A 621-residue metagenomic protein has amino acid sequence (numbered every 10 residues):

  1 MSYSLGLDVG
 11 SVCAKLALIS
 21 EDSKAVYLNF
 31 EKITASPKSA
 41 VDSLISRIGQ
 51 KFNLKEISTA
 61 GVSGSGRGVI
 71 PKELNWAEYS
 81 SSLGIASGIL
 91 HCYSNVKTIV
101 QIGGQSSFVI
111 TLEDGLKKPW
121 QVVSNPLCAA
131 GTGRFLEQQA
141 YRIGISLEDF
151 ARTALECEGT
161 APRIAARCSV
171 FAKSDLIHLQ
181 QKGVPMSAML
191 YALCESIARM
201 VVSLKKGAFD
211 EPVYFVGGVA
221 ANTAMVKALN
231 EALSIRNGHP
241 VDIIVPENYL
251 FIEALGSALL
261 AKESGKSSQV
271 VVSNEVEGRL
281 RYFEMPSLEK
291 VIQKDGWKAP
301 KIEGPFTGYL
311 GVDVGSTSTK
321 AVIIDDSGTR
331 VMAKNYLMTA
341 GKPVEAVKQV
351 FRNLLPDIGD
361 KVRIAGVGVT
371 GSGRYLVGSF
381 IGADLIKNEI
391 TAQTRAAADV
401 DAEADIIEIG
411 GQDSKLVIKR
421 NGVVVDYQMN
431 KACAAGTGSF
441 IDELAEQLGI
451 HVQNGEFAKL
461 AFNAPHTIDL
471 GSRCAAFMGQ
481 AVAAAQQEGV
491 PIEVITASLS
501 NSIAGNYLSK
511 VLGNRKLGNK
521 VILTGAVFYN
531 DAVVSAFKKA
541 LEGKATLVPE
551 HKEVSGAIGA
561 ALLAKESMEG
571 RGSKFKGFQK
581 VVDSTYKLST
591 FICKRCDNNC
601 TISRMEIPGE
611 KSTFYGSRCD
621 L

Functional and structural regions predicted by a protein language model:
M1-D22, V96-L116, P162, P300-V331 (+3 more regions): Gly/Thr-rich phosphate-binding beta-strand-loop-beta motif of the actin/hexokinase/Hsp70
S4-S46, K118-P126, V312-N353, Y427 (+2 more regions): Short glycine-rich, Thr/Ser-proximal phosphate-binding strand/loop in the N-terminal lobe of ATP-dependent enzymes
S36, D114, K118-E156, Y249-E263 (+8 more regions): Glycine-rich phosphate-binding loop plus the immediately following alpha-helix
S65-G66, K205-A232, P246-L250, S372-G373 (+3 more regions): Glycine-rich phosphate-binding loops at beta-strand->alpha-helix junctions
E78-S82, N230-L255, D384-T391, K538-I558: Conserved phosphate-binding/catalytic loops in two-lobed NTP-binding clefts
G133-Q138, I244-L280, R395, V400 (+2 more regions): Glycine-rich phosphate-binding/hydrolytic loop that grips phosphoryl groups
M189-E211, K290-K298, V350, I495-G518: Phosphate/ATP-binding catalytic cores across multiple sugar-kinase/actin-like superfamilies, primarily ASKHA
E263-G315, M568-L621: Flexible inter-domain linker/hinge segments
